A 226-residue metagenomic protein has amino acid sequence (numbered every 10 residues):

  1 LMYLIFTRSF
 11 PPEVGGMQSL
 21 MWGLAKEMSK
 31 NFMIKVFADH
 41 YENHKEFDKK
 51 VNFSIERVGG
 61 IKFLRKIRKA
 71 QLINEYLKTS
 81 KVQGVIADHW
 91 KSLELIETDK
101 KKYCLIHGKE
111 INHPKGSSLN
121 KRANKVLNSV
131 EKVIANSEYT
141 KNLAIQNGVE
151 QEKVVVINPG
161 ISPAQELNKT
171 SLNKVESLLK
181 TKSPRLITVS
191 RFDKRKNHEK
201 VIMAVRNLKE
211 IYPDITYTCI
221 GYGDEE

Functional and structural regions predicted by a protein language model:
L1-M2, K49, K169-R185, K209-I211: Nucleotide-sugar donor-binding and catalytic loop/hinge architecture of NDP-sugar-dependent glycosyltransferases
L4, L178-K196, I202-V205, T218: Conserved donor-binding/catalytic core segment of Leloir-type glycosyltransferases
T7-V14, L20-R65, G223: N-terminal strand-loop element at the rim of the active site of nucleotide-sugar-dependent glycosyltransferases
E13, S92-E94, K102-L119, S129-K132: A short, histidine- and acid-enriched strand-loop-helix "catalytic/donor-clamping" loop that lines the nucleotide-sugar
A38-E42, V189, T216-E226: Glycosyltransferase donor-sugar binding loop
H40, Y139, G160: Carbohydrate-associated surface elements
I86-S92: Short His-centered aromatic/hydrophobic patch
P114-S117, I145, G160-S177: Acidic anion/phosphate-binding donor-loop and adjacent secondary structure in glycosyltransferase catalytic cores
